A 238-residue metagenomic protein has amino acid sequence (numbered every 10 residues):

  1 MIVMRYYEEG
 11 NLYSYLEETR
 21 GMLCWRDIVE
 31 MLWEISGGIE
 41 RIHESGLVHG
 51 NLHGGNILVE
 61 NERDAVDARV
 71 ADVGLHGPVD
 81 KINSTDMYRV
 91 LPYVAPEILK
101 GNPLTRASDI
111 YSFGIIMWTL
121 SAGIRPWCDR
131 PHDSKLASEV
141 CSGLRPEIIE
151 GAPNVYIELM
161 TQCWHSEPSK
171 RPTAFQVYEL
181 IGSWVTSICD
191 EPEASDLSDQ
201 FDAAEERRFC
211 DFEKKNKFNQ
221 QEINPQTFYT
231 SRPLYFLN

Functional and structural regions predicted by a protein language model:
M1-N11: Conserved short submotifs of the Hanks-type protein kinase catalytic core that shape the nucleotide-binding pocket
E18-M31: Activation segment of protein kinase catalytic domains, centered on the conserved DFG
H43-E60, D67: Catalytic-loop of the protein kinase fold
S84-I98: Conserved activation segment of eukaryotic-like protein kinases, specifically the C-terminal portion of the activation
D109: Conserved catalytic-loop aspartate of Hanks-type protein kinases
W164-Q176: A conserved short helix/loop substructure at the end of the activation segment of eukaryotic-like protein kinase domains
